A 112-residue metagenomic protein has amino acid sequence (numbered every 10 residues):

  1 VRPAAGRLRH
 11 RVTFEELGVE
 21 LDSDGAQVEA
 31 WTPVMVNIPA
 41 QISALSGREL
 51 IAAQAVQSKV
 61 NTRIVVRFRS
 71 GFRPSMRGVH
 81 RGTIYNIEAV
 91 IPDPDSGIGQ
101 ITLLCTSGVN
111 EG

Functional and structural regions predicted by a protein language model:
R2-Q41: Extended boundary segments
A26-G112: Short, conserved turn/kink motifs that form compact alpha/beta structural patches or helix kinks used as
